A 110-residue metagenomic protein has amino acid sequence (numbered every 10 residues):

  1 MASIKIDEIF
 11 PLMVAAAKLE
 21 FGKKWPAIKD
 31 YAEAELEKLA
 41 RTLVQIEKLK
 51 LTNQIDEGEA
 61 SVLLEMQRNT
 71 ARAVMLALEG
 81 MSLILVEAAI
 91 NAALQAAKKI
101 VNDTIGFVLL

Functional and structural regions predicted by a protein language model:
M1-S3: Immediate post-signal-peptide N-terminus of mature secreted/exported proteins
K5-V86: Short amphipathic alpha-helical segments that predominantly mediate membrane engagement
G80-L110: Amphipathic alpha-helical binding modules
